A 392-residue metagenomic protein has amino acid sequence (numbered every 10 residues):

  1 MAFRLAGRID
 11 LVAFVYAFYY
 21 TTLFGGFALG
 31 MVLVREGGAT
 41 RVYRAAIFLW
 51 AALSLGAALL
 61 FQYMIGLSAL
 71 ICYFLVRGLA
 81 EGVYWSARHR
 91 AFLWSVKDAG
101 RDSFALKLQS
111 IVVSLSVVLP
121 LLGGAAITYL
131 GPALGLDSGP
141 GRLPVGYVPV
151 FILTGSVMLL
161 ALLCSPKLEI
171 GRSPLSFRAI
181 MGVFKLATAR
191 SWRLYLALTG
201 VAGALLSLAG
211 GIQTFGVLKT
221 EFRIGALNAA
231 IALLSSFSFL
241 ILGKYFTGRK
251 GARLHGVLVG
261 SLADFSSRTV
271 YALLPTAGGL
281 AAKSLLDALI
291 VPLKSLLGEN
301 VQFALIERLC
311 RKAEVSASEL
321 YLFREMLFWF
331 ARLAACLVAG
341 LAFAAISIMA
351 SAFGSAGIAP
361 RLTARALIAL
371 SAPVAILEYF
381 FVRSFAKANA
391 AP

Functional and structural regions predicted by a protein language model:
M1-G25, T188-I231, L367: Helix-loop boundary and gating motifs at the non-cytosolic
F3-R4, G30-R35, V118-V145, L333-L367: Transmembrane alpha-helix termini and helix-breaking/packing motifs in multi-pass membrane transporters
V15-M31, Y73-T128, Y195-G203, S207 (+2 more regions): Substrate-agnostic recognition of the 12-TM MFS/MFS-like secondary transporter fold
G25-F61: Conserved MFS/SLC helix-loop-helix module at the cytosolic interface between two early adjacent transmembrane helices
R35-F48, T247-D264: Cytoplasmic membrane-interface "Motif A"-like loop-to-helix N-cap segments of 12-TM Major Facilitator Superfamily
F48-I65, L262-K283: C-terminal ends and interior cores of transmembrane alpha-helices in multi-pass membrane transporters/permeases
I65-F74, S191-W192, G278-S284: Short hydrophobic/alpha-helical segments at membrane-entry points of transmembrane helices in Major Facilitator
S95-L206, E221, R365, A369-P392: Intracellular loop-helix junctions on the cytosolic face of multi-pass helical membrane proteins
